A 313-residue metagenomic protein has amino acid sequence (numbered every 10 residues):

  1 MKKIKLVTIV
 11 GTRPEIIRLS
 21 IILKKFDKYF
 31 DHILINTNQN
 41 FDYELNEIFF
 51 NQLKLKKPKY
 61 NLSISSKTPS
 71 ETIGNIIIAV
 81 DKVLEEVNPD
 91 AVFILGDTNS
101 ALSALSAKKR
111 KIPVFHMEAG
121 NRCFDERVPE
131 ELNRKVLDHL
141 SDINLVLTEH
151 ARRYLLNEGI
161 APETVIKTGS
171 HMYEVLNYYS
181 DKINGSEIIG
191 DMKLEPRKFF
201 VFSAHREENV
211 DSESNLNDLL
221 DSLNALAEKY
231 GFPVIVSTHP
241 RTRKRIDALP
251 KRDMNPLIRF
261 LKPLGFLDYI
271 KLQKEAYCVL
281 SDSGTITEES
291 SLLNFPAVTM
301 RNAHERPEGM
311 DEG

Functional and structural regions predicted by a protein language model:
K5, D90-A91, F199, Y277-C278: Structural motif
V7-V10, E15-K25, Y29, F49 (+1 more regions): Active-site and donor-binding regions of nucleotide-sugar-utilizing enzymes
T8, L34-N36, I94, H116 (+4 more regions): Structural beta-sheet core signal
K28-P58: N-terminal glycine-rich anion-binding loop in soluble enzyme alpha/beta folds
Q39, E47-F49, N184-E275: Donor-nucleotide binding loops and adjacent catalytic segments primarily of GT-B fold Leloir glycosyltransferases
N40-E44, S63, L140-N215: A nucleotide-sugar donor-handling region in carbohydrate enzymes
V80, L84, K271-A276: Short alpha-helical donor nucleotide-sugar binding micro-motif in glycosyltransferases
I94-L95, A101-A104, H116-M117, N144 (+1 more regions): A donor-sugar binding/catalytic signature common to diverse glycosyltransferases and related nucleotide-sugar
